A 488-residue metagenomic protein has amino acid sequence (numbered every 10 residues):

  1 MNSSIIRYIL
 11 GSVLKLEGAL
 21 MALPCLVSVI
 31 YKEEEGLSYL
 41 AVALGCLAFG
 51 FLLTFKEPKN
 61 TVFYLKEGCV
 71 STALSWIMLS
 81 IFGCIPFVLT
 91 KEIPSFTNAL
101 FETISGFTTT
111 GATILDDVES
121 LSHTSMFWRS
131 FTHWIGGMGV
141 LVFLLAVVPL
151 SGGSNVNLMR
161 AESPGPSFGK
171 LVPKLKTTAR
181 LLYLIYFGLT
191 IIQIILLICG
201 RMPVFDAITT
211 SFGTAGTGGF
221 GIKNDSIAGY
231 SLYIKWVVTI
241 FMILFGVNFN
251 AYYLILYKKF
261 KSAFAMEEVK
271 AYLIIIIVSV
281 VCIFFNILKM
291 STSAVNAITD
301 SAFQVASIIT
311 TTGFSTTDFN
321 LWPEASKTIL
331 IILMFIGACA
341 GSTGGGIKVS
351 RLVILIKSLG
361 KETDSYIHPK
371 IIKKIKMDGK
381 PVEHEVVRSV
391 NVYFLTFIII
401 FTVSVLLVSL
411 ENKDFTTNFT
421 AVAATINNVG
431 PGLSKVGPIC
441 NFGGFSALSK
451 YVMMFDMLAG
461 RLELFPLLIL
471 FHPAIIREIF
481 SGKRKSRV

Functional and structural regions predicted by a protein language model:
M1-V488: Membrane-proximal intracellular helices of multi-pass ion channels
